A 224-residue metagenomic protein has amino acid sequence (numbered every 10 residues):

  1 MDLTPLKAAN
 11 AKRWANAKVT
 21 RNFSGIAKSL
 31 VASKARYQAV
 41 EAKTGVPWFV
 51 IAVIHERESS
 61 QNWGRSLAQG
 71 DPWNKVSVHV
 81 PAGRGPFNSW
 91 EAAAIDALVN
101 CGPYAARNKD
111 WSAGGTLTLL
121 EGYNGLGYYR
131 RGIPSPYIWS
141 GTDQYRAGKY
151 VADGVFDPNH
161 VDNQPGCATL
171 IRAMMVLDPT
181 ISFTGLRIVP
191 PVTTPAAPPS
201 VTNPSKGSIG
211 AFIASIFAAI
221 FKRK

Functional and structural regions predicted by a protein language model:
M1-A39: N-terminal export signals and maturation junctions of secreted/periplasmic proteins
M1-A8, R84-K224: Non-catalytic cell-wall polysaccharide-engagement segments
F23-K34, K43-P47, G83-A94, Q164: Solvent-exposed, acidic/flexible segments
K34-E41, H55, A94-G102: Short, well-ordered alpha-helical packing segments
Y37, E41, V53-S60, K75-V78: Alpha-helical, low-charge segments enriched in small hydrophobic residues
G45-N62, A97-V99: Short, functionally critical alpha-helical segments immediately adjacent to catalytic or ligand/cofactor-binding
N62-R84: Substrate-binding/active-site groove segments that recognize and process beta-1,4-linked N-acetyl-hexosamine
